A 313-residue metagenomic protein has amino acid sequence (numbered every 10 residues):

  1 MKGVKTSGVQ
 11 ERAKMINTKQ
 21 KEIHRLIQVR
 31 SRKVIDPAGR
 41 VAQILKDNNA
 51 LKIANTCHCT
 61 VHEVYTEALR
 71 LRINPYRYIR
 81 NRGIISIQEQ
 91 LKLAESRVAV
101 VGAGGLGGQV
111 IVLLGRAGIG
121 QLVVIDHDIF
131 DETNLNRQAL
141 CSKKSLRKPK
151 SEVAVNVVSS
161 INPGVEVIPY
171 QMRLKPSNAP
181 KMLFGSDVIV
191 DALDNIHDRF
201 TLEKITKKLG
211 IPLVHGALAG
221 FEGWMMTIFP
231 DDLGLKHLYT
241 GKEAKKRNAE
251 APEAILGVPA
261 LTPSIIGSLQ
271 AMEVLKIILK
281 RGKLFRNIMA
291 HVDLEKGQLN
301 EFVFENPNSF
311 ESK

Functional and structural regions predicted by a protein language model:
K2-N48, P169, L174-K175, P180 (+3 more regions): E1/E1-like adenylate-forming module used to activate ubiquitin-like modifiers and sulfur-carrier proteins
K5-V98: N-terminal charged helix/coil linker that caps or initiates catalytic domains
T66, I125-N162: Glycine-rich phosphate-binding loop and adjoining beta1-alpha1-beta2 segment of Rossmann-like nucleotide-binding folds
L91-I129: Glycine-rich adenosine-cofactor-binding loop
V110-I111, A154, L202: Hydrophobic residues within alpha-helices that form the first helical element adjacent to the glycine-rich loop
G120, E166, P212: Residue-level detector of anion-binding/catalytic polar loops
P252-A290: Conserved anion/nucleotide-ligand pocket segment
